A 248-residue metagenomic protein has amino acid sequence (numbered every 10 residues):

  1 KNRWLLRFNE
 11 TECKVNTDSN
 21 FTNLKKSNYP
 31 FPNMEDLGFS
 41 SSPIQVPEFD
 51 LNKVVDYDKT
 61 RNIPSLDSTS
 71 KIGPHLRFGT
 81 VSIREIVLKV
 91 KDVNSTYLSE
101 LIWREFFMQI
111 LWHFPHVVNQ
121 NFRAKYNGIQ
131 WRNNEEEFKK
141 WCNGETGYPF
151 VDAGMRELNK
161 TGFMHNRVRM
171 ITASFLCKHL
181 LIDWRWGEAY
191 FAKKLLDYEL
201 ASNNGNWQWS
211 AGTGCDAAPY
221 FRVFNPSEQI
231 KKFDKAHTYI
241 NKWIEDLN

Functional and structural regions predicted by a protein language model:
K1-Y126, F233-N248: Glycine/tryptophan-enriched, flexible segments
S65-L66, V87, Q130-E135, V168-I171 (+1 more regions): Short acidic (Asp/Glu) and glycine-rich catalytic loops that position anionic groups and cofactors
K71, I86-K89, Y97, F106 (+3 more regions): Short, hydrophobic/aromatic alpha-helical segments in well-folded domains
W103, W112, H116, K160 (+5 more regions): Short, well-ordered loop/turn and helix-capping segments at boundaries between secondary-structure elements and domains
M108, H113, E136-I182: C-terminal substrate/ligand-recognition segments
V118-K140, E145-T146: Alpha-helical cores of eukaryotic small-GTPase signaling modules
Y126-R132, Y190-N248: C-terminal, helix-dominated tail/subdomain
M164-R167, L181-A189, E199-N204: Extended hydrophobic-aromatic, low-complexity segments
